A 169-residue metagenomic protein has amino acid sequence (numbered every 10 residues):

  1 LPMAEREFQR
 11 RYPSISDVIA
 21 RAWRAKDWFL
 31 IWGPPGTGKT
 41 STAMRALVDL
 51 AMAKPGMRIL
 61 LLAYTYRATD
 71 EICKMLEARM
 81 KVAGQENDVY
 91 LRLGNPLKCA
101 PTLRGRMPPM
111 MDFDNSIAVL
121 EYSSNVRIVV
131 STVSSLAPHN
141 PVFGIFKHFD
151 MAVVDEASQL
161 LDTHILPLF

Functional and structural regions predicted by a protein language model:
L1-A4, V48, G56-A152: Conserved P-loop NTPase motor core of helicases/translocases
R6-D27, T42, S131: N-terminal pre-P-loop "Q-motif" helix
V18-R24, S134-P138, D162, F169: GG-anchored amphipathic helix commonly corresponding to the ABC/SMC/Rad50 NBD signature/C-loop
K26, K54-P55: A structural signal for short coil/turn segments at secondary-structure junctions
F29-W32, L60: Short hydrophobic/aromatic beta-strand immediately N-terminal to the Walker A/P-loop
G36: Walker A (P-loop) phosphate-binding loop of P-loop NTPases
T40-V48, C73, T163: Motif I (Walker A/P-loop) of helicase-class P-loop NTPases
F146-I165: SF2 helicase catalytic motif II
